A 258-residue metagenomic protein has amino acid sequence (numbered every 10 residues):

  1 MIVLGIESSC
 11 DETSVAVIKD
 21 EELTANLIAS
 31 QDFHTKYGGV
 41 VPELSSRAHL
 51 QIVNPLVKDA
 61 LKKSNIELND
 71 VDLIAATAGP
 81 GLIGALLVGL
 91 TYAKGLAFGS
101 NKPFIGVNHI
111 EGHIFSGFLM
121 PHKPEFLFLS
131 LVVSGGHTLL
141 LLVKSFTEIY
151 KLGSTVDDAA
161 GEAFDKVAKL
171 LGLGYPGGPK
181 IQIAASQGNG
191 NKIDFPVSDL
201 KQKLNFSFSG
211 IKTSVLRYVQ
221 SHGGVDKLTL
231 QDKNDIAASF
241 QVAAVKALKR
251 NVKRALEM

Functional and structural regions predicted by a protein language model:
I2-P80, H109, H113: N-terminal beta-alpha supersecondary unit
T13-I18, S130, T138-L142: Short beta-strand scaffold segments in enzyme catalytic cores
E67, I183-M258: A contiguous, well-structured pocket-lining segment that forms one wall/lid of small-molecule binding clefts in soluble
A76-N101, L119: Short Gly/Thr/Asp-enriched flexible loops that form oxyanion-binding sites at enzyme active sites
A93-I114, G153-T155: Short, acidic/small-residue loops that bind anionic groups at enzyme active sites
G106-F128: Conserved phosphate-binding catalytic cores of ATP/NTP-utilizing and phosphoryl-transfer enzymes
H122, S145-N189, K212-T213, R217-H222: Glycine-rich phosphate-binding loop plus the immediately following alpha-helix
